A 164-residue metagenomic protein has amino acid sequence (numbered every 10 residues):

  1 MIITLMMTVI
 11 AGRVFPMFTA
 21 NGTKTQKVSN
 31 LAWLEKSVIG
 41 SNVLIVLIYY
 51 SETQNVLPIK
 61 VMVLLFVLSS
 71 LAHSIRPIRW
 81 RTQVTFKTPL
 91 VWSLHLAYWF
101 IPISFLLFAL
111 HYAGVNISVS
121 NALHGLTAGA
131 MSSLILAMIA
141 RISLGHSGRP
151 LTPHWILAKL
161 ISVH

Functional and structural regions predicted by a protein language model:
M1-M7, V61-L68, S120-G129: Alpha-helical transmembrane segments
I2-L5, S29-I45: Core mid-bundle transmembrane helix pairs that form the ion/substrate translocation pathway in diverse multi-pass
I3, I48, R79, I101 (+1 more regions): Residue-level marker of positions within ordered structural domains that often coincide with functionally constrained
L5, V9, L68, A72-I75 (+3 more regions): Alpha-helical transmembrane segments
A11-W33, I48-M62, I75-S93, L107-L123 (+1 more regions): Juxtamembrane membrane-water interface segments of multi-pass membrane proteins, especially cytoplasmic-side
S37, S41, L65-L68, L90-S93 (+2 more regions): Conserved structured core elements
S37-L44, A97-S104, A128-S133, I156-H164: Hydrophobic membrane-spanning alpha-helices of multi-pass integral membrane proteins
